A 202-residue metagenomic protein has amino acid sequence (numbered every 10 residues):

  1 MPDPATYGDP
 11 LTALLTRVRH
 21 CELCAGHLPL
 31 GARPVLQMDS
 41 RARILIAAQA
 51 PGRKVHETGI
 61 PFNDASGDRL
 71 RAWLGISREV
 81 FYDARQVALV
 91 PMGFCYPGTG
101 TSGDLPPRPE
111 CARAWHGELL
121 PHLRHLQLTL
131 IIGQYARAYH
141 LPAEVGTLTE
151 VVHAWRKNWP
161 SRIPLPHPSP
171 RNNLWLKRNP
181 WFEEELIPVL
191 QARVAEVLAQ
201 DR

Functional and structural regions predicted by a protein language model:
P2-V197: A polyanion-binding, active-site-adjacent surface
A199-R202: Short glycine-rich, low-complexity/disordered patches
